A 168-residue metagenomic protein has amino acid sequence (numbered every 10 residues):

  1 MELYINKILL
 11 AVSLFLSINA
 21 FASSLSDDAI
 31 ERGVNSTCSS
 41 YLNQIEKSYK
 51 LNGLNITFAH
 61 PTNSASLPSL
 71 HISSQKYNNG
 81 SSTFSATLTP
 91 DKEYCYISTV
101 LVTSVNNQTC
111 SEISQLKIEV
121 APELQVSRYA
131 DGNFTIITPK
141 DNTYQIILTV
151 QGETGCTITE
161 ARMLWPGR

Functional and structural regions predicted by a protein language model:
L3-A11: Sec-dependent signal peptide recognition, specifically the positively charged N-region followed immediately by
S17-N19: N-terminal signal peptide c-region/cleavage motif recognized by signal peptidases
S23-T89, L164: N-terminal secretory signal peptides
L25, V34-Q44, K50, A130-Y144 (+1 more regions): Non-cytosolic coordination micro-motifs
I56, L70-I72, A121-P139: A cross-kingdom feature marking solvent-exposed beta-strand/loop segments within repeated, beta-rich binding/scaffold
N63-V100, D141-R168: Amphipathic N-proximal alpha-helical interface segments
N79-D131: Long, charged/polar, surface-exposed segments that mediate recognition or autoinhibition
